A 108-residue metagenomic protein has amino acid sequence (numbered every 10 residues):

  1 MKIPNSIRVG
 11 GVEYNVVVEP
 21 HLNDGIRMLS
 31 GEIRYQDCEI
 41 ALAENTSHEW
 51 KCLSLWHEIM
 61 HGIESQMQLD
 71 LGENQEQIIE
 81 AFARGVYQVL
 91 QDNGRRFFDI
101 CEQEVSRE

Functional and structural regions predicted by a protein language model:
M1-W50, Q66-E108: Metalloprotease/metallohydrolase-associated module, dominated by Zn2+-dependent proteases
L53-S65: Active-site recognition of the HExxH zinc-binding catalytic motif
